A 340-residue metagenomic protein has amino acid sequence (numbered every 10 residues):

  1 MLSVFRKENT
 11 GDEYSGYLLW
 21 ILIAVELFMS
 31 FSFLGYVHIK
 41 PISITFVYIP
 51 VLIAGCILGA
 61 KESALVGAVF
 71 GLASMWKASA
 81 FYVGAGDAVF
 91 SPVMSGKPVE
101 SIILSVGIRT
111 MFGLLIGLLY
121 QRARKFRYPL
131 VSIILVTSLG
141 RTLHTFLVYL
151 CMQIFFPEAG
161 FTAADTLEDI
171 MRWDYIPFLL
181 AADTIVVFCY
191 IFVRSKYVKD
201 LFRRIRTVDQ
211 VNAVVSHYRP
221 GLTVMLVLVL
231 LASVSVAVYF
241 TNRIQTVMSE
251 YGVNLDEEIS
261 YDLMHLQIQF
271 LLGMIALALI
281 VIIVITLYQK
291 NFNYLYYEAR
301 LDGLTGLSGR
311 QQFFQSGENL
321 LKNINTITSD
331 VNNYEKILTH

Functional and structural regions predicted by a protein language model:
L2-F28, W76, A80-Y149, Q153 (+1 more regions): Short helix-perturbing small/polar motifs within transmembrane alpha-helices
L2-F5, R127-Y128, V198-H217: Membrane-interfacial, low-structure loops and terminal tails that flank and connect transmembrane helices in multi-pass
L2-L65: Hydrophobic transmembrane alpha-helices
E62-G67, I133, T137: Alpha-helical transmembrane segments and their helix-entry boundary regions
W76-G84, L150-G160, Y239-G252: Membrane-helix interface motif
M171-I185, Q210-L279: Alpha-helical transmembrane segments and their helix-membrane boundary motifs
D183-I205, L271-E298: Juxtamembrane or sensor-core-proximal signal-transducing alpha helices that couple sensory domains to cytosolic
Y296-E318, S329-T339: Conserved nucleotide-binding and Mg2+-coordinating catalytic segments in signaling enzymes
